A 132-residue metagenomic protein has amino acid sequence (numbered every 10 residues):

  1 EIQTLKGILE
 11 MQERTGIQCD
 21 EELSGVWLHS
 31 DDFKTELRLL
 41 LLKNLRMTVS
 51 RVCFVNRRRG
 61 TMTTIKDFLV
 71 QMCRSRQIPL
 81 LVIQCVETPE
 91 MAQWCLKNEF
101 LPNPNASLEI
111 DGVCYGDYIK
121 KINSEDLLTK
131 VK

Functional and structural regions predicted by a protein language model:
E1-S24: Short amphipathic alpha-helix that is part of the acyltransferase structural core
S30-L37, M47: Glycine-rich phosphate/pyrophosphate-binding loop shared by adenosine-nucleotide-utilizing enzymes
L42-N56: Conserved acetyl-CoA binding element of GNAT-fold acetyltransferases
R58-Q71: Conserved acetyl-CoA-binding loop-helix of GNAT-fold acetyltransferases
S75, V86-E109: Conserved active-site alpha-helix within GNAT-family acetyltransferase domains
L81-C85: Conserved hydrophobic beta-strand within the GNAT/NAT acetyltransferase core sheet that lines the active-site cleft
L108-K132: C-terminal "cap" of GNAT-fold acetyltransferases
